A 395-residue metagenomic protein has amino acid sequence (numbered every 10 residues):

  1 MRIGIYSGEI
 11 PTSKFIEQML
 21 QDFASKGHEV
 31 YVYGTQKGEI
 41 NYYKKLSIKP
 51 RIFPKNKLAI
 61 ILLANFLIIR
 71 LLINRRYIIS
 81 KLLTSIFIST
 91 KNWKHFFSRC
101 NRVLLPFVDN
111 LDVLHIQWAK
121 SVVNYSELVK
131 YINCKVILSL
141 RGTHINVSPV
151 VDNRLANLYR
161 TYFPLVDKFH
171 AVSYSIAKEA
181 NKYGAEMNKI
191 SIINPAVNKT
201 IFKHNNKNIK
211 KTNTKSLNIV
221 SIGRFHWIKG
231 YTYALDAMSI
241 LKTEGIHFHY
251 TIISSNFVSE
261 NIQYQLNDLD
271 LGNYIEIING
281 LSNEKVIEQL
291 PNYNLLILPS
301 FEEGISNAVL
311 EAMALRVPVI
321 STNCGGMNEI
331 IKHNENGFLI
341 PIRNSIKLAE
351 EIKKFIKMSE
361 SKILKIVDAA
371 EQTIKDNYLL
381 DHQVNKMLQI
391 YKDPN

Functional and structural regions predicted by a protein language model:
K14-Q18, L217, R224-I240, E260 (+1 more regions): A conserved mid-protein helix/loop that constitutes part of the nucleotide-sugar donor-binding site
G34, L138-R141, A156-H204: Donor nucleotide-sugar binding/catalytic pocket of nucleotide-sugar-dependent glycosyltransferases
I222, H249-Q263, N279: Glycosyltransferase donor-sugar binding loop
Q263-L281: Nucleotide-activated donor-binding/catalytic signature segment of Leloir-type glycosyltransferases, i.e., the conserved
F301: Aromatic "clamp/platform" in nucleotide-sugar-dependent glycosyltransferases that forms part of the donor/acceptor
P318-S321: Short hydrophobic beta-strand element within catalytic cores of glycosyltransferases and related nucleotide-activated
H333-N334, F338-S345, K354-E360: Conserved acidic donor-binding segment of nucleotide-sugar-dependent glycosyltransferases
K354, S361-N377, Q383-Q389: A short, well-ordered alpha-helix in the C-terminal region of glycosyltransferases
